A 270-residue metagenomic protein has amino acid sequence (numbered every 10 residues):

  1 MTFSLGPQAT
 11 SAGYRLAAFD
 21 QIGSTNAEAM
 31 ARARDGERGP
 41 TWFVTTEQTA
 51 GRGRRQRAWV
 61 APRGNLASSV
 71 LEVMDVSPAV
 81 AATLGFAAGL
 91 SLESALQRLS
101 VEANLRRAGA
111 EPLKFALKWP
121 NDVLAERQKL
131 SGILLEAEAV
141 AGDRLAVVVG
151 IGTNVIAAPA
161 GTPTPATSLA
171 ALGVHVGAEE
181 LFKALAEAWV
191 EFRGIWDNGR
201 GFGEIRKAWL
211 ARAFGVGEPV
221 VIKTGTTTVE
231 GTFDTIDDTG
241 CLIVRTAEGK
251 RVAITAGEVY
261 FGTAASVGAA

Functional and structural regions predicted by a protein language model:
M1-K114, H175, S266-A270: N-terminal lobe of the biotin/lipoate ligase/transferase fold
T2, A12, A82, F86-K114 (+1 more regions): Long, positively charged amphipathic alpha-helical accessory segments at protein N-termini or as interdomain linkers
